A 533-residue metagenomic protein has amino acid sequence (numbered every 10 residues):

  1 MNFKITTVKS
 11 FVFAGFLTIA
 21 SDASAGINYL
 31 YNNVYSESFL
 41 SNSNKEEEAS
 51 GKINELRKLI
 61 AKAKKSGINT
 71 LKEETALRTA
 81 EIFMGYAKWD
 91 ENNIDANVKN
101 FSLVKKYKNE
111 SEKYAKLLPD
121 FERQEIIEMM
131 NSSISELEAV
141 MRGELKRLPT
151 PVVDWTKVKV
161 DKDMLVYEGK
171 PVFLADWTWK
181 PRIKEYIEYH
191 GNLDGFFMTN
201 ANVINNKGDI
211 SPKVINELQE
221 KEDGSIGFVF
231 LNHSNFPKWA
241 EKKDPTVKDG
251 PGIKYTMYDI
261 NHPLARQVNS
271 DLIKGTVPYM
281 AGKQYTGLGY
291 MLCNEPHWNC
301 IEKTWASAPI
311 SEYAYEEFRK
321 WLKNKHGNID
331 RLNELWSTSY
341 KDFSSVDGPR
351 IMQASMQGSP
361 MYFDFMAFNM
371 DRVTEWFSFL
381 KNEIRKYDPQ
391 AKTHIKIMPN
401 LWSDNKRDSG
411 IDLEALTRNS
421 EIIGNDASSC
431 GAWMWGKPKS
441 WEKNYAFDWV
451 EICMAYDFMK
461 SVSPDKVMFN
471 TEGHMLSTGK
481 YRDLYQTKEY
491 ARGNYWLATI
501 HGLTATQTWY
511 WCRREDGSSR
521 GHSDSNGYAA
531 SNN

Functional and structural regions predicted by a protein language model:
V12-L17: Hydrophobic helical h-region of N-terminal Sec-dependent signal peptides in bacterial secretory/periplasmic proteins
A20-S21: N-terminal signal peptide c-region/cleavage motif recognized by signal peptidases
Y29-W155: Non-catalytic propeptide/linker segments at domain boundaries
S135-H190: N-terminal carbohydrate-binding accessory modules
S135-L145, G250-P251, H394-K396, D404-N533: Hydrophobic targeting/anchoring helices
L174-D176, D194-F196, D223-F228, Y285-M291 (+4 more regions): Structural preference for beta-strand elements that scaffold enzyme active sites
I183-G282, W376-D388, K392: Aromatic-lined substrate-binding rim segments of carbohydrate-active enzymes
P251-I452, F458: Polysaccharide-binding and catalytic clefts of secreted carbohydrate-active enzymes
